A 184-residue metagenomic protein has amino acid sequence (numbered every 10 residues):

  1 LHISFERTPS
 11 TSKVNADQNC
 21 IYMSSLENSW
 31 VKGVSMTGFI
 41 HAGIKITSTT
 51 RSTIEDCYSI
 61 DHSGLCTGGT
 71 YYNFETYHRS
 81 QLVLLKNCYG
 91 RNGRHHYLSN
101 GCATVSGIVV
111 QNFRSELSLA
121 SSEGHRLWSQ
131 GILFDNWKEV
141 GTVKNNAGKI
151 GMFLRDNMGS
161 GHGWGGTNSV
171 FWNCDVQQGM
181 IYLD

Functional and structural regions predicted by a protein language model:
L1, S10-L26, I46: Extracellular beta-strand-rich solenoid/capping regions of secreted or surface-exposed proteins that bind or remodel
H2-R7, E27-G38, T50-G64, H78-H95 (+4 more regions): Right-handed parallel beta-helix
P9-S12, N146, Y182-L183: Short conserved micro-motifs at the rims of enzyme active sites and ligand-binding pockets
S10-T11, G43-I46, C66-G68, L98: Short, solvent-exposed loop/turn and secondary-structure capping segments
D17-N19, M23, S99, D156-V170 (+1 more regions): Ligand-binding pocket scaffold of soluble enzyme catalytic domains
I150-G151, R155: Extended alpha-helical interface modules used as scaffolds for assembling large macromolecular complexes
W172-D184: Long, ordered, amphipathic alpha-helical scaffolds
